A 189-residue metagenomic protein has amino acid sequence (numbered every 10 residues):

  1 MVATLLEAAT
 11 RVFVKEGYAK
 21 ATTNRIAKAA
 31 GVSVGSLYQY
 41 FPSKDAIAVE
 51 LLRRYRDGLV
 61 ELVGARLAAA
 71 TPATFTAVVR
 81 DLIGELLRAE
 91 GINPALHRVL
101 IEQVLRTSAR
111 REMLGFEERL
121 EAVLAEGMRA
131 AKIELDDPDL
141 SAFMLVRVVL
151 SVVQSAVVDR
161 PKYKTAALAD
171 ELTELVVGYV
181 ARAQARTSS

Functional and structural regions predicted by a protein language model:
M1-A8, L120, S141: N-terminal positioning helix adjacent to the helix-turn-helix/winged-helix DNA-binding module
T4, A8, V12-A46, E50: Helix-turn-helix
L5, A9-F13, L86, V149 (+1 more regions): Short hydrophobic clusters on alpha-helical segments that form packing/core surfaces in small helical domains
A48-Y55, L100, F116: Alpha-helical DNA-contacting segments of helix-turn-helix folds
L51-V78: Amphipathic alpha-helical linker/stalk segments
D57-E61, A77-G84, R88-I92, T107-K132 (+3 more regions): Amphipathic alpha-helical packing segments from all-alpha helical-bundle domains
G64-A69, V99-T107: Short linear capping/connector segments at secondary-structure termini
H97-E102, R110, L114, R129-L175 (+2 more regions): Hydrophobic/aromatic-rich alpha-helical bundle segments in the mid-to-C-terminal region
